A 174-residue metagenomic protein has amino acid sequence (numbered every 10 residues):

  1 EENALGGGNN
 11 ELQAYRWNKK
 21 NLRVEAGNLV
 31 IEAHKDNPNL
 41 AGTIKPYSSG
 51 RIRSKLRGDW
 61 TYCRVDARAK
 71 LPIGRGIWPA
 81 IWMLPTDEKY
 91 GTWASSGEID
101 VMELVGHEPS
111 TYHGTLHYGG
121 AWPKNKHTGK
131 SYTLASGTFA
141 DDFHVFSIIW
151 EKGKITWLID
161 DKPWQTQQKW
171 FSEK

Functional and structural regions predicted by a protein language model:
E1-K174: GH16 jelly-roll
